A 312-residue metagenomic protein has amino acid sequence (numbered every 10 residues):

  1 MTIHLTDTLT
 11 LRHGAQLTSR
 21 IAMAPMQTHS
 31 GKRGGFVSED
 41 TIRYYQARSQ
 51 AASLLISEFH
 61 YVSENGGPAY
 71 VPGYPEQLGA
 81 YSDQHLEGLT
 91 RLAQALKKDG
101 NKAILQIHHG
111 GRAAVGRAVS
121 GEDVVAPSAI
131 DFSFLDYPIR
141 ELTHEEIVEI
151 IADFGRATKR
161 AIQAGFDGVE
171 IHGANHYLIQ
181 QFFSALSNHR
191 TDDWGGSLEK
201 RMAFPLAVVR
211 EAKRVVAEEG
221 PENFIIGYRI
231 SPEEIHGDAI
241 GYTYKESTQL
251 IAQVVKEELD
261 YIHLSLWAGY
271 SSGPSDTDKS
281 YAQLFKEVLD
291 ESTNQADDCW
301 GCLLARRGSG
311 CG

Functional and structural regions predicted by a protein language model:
M1-G312: Flavin-dependent oxidoreductase catalytic cores
